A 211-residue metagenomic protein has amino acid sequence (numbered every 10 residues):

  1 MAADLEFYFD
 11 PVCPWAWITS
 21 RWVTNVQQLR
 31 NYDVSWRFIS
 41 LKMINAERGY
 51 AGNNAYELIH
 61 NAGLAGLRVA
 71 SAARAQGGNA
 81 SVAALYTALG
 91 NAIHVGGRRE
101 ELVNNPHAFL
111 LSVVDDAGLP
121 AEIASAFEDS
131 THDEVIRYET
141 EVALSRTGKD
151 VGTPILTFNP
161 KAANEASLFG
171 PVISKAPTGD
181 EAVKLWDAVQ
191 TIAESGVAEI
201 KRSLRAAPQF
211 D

Functional and structural regions predicted by a protein language model:
M1, R30-Y32, N164: Residue-level signal for beta-strand positions within conserved beta-sheet cores that form or flank
M1-V23: Local sequence-structure signature of Cys/Sec-based thiol-disulfide redox active-site neighborhoods
A3, Y86-L89, P154: Residue-level recognition of the N-termini of beta-strands and the immediately preceding loop/turn
E6-Y8, R37, T157: Solvent-exposed beta-strand sheet faces enriched in polar/charged residues
W17-P106, L110, A188-I192, G196-L204: Structural alpha/beta surface segment adjacent to cysteine/selenocysteine redox centers across thiol/disulfide enzymes
W22-T24, R99-D211: C-terminal cap of thioredoxin/glutaredoxin-like
